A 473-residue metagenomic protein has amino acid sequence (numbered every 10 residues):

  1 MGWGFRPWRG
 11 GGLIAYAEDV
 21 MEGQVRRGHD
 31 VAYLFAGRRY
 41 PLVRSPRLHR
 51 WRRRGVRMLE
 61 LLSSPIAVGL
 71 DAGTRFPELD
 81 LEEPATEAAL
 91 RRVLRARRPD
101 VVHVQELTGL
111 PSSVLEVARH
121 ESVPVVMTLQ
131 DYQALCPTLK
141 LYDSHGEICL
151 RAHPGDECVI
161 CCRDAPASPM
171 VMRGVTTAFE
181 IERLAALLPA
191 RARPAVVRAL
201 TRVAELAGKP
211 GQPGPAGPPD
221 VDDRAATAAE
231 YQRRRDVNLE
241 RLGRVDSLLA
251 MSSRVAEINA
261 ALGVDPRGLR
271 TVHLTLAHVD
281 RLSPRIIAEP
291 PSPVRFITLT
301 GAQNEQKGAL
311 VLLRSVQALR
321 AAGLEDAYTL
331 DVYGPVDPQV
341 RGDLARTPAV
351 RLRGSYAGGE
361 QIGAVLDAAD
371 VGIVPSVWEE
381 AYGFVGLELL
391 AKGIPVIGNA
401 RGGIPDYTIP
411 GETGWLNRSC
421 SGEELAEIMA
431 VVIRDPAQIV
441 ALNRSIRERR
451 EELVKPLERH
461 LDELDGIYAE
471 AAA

Functional and structural regions predicted by a protein language model:
M1-R52, R95-R97, E121-P124, Q317 (+1 more regions): N-terminal subdomain of nucleotide-sugar transferases
Y33-R97, G155-D156, C161-G214: A conserved catalytic-core segment of Leloir-type glycosyltransferases
A260, P266, R270, T275-P293 (+2 more regions): Acidic anion/phosphate-binding donor-loop and adjacent secondary structure in glycosyltransferase catalytic cores
A288-K307, L313-V316: Conserved donor-binding/catalytic core segment of Leloir-type glycosyltransferases
G323, Q339-E360, A364: Nucleotide-activated donor-binding/catalytic signature segment of Leloir-type glycosyltransferases, i.e., the conserved
V374, P395-G398: Short hydrophobic beta-strand element within catalytic cores of glycosyltransferases and related nucleotide-activated
P410-G411, W415-G422, V431-P436: Conserved acidic donor-binding segment of nucleotide-sugar-dependent glycosyltransferases
A437-A469: A charged, aromatic-enriched C-terminal amphipathic alpha-helix characteristic of glycosyltransferases across folds
